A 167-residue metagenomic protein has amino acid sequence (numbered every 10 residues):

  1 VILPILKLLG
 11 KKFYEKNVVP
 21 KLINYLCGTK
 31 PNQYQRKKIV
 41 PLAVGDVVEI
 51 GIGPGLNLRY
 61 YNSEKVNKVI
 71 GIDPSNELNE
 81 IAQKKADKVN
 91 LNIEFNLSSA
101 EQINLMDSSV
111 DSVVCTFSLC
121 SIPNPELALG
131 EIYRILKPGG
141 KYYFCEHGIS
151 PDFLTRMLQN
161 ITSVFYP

Functional and structural regions predicted by a protein language model:
V1-P20, P31-R36: N-terminal, positively charged/glycine-rich alpha-helical extensions of SAM-dependent methyltransferases
L6, E15, I23-G28, Y143-P167: C-terminal alpha-helical "lid/dimerization" subdomain adjacent to the S-adenosyl-L-methionine
L26-D46, L56, Y60: Conserved alpha-helix/loop element of class I SAM-dependent methyltransferases that forms part of the SAM/SAH-binding
G45, N67, D111: Conserved acidic residues
V48-Q102: Class I SAM-dependent methyltransferase SAM/SAH-binding core
E101-V113: A short acidic, Gly/Pro-enriched loop at the edge of an enzyme's catalytic core that lines a small-molecule cofactor
D111-N124: A short SAM/SAH-binding and catalytic strip from SAM-dependent methyltransferases
E126-P138: A short glycine-rich, Lys/Arg-flanked "PGG" loop and its adjoining helix->strand segment in the class I
